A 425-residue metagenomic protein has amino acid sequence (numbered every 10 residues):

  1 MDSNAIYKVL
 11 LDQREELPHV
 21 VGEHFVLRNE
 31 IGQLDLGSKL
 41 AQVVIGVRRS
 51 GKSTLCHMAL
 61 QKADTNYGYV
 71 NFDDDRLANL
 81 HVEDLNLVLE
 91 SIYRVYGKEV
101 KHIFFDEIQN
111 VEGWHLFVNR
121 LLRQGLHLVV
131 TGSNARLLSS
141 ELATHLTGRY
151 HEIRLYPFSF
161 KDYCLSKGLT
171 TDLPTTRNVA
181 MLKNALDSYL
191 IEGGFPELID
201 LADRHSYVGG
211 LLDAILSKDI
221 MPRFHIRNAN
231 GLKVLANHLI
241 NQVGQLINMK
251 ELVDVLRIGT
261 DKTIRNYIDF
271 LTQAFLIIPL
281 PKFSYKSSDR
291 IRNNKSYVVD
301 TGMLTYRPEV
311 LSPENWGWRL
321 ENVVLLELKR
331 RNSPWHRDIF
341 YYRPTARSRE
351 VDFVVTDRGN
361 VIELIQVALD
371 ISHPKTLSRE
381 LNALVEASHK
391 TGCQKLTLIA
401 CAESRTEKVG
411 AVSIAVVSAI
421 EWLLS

Functional and structural regions predicted by a protein language model:
D2-L17, E141-L246: Interdomain motor-coupling "hinge/lid" segment immediately C-terminal to the ATP-binding subdomain of NTP-driven enzymes
H19-L36: Pre-Walker A adenine-sensing motif
V44: Hydrophobic anchor at the beta1->P-loop junction of P-loop NTPases
S53: Walker A/P-loop
A63-D75, L280: Conserved catalytic segments around the Walker B and adjacent sensor/switch elements of P-loop NTPase domains
V70-K98: Short glycine-rich substrate-engagement loop in P-loop NTPases that contacts/grips substrate
K167, C401-S425: Domain-level recognition of nuclease-like catalytic cores that cleave nucleotide substrates
D200-V361: Accessory nucleic acid-recognition modules appended to NTPase machines
